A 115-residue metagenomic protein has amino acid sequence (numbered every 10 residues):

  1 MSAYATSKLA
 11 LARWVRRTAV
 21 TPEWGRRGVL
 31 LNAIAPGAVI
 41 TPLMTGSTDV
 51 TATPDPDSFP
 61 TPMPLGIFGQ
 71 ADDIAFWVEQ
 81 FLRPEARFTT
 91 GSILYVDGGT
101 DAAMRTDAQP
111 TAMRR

Functional and structural regions predicted by a protein language model:
M1-R27, A38-I40: Catalytic loop of short-chain dehydrogenase/reductase
V15-R16, A75-V78, L82: Short-chain dehydrogenase/reductase
T21, A35-G46, A102: Short, flexible catalytic-loop segment of classical short-chain dehydrogenase/reductase
G25, L30, T89-G91: Short, small/polar-rich loop/turn modules that mediate ligand/substrate recognition or access, typified
L30-I40, L82, Y95-D97: Conserved SDR Rossmann-fold cofactor-binding beta-strand/turn motif
T48-M63: A short C-terminal helix-loop "cap" of Rossmann-like NAD(P)-dependent dehydrogenase/epimerase domains
P62-I74, E85: A conserved structural motif in NAD(P)-dependent oxidoreductases
T90-R115: Short C-terminal tail/terminal secondary-structure segment of NAD(P)H-dependent dehydrogenase/reductase domains
